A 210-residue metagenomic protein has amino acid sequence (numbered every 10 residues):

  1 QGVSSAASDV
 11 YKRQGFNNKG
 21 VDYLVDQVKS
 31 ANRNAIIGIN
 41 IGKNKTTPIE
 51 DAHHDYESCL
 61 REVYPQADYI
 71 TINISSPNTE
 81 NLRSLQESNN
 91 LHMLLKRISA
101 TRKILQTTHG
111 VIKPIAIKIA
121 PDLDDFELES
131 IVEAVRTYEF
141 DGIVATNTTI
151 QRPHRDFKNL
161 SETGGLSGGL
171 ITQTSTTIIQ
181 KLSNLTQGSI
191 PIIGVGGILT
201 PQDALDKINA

Functional and structural regions predicted by a protein language model:
Q1-A7, Y11: Single conserved hydrophobic/aromatic residue that forms the stacking wall/gate of nucleotide- or nucleobase-binding
R13-Y23, P48-R61: Glycine-rich anion/phosphate-binding loops
V21, D26-N34, S88-H109, T163-I190: Alpha-helix-loop-beta-strand connector modules within alpha/beta enzyme cores
L24, I72-N73, K118, I143 (+2 more regions): Conserved, mostly hydrophobic/aromatic
I36-N40, Y69-T71, I112-A116, D141-V144 (+1 more regions): Structural preference for beta-strand elements that scaffold enzyme active sites
I41-E57, A120-D125, I193-G197: Active-site mouth loops of central-metabolism enzymes
P77-E87, L128, E133-I190: Glycine/Thr-rich beta-alpha phosphate-binding loop at enzyme active sites
L123-V135, I198-A210: Catalytic cores of alpha/beta
